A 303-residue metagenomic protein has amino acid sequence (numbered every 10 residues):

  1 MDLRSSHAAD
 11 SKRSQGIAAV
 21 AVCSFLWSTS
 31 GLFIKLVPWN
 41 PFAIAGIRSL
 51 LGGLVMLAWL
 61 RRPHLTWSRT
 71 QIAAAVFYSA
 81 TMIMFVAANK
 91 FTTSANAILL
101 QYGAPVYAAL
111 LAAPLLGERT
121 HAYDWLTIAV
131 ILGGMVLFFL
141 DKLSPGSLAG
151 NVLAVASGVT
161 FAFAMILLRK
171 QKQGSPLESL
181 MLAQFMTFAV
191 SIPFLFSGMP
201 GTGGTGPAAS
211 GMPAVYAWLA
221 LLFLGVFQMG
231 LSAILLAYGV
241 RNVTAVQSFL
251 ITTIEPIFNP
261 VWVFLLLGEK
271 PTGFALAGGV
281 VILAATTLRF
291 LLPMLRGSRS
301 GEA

Functional and structural regions predicted by a protein language model:
M1-A43, A73-V76, M84, S144-K170 (+2 more regions): Glycine-/small-residue-enriched transmembrane alpha-helix faces in small-molecule transporters and effluxers
D2-R4, S49, T253-A303: C-terminal-most transmembrane helix of multi-pass membrane proteins
L3, F25-L32, L50-W67, I83 (+6 more regions): Membrane-interface helix-cap regions at the ends of transmembrane helices in multi-pass membrane proteins
S14-A19, P41-L57, D124-V130, A149 (+5 more regions): Hydrophobic alpha-helical transmembrane segments of multi-pass integral membrane proteins, especially transporters
A43-G46, L50-L51, V86-G117, S157 (+1 more regions): Specific alpha-helical transmembrane segments that line the substrate/conduction pathway and gating interfaces
M56, Y78, L111, T120-L140 (+2 more regions): Hydrophobic transmembrane alpha-helices of multi-pass small-molecule transport proteins
L57-G103, M135-L137, L224-V243: Specific transmembrane alpha-helical segments of multi-pass solute transporters/efflux pumps, especially DMT/EamA
A97-G103, L168-F188, M229-L265: Helix-helix packing/entry segments at the starts of transmembrane helices
